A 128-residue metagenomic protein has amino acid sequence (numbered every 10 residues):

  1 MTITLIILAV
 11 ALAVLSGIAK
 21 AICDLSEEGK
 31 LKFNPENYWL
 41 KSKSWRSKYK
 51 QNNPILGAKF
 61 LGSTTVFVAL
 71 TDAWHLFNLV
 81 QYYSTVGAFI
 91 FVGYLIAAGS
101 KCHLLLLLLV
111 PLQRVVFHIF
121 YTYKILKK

Functional and structural regions predicted by a protein language model:
M1-K128: Cationic, hydrophobic amphipathic alpha-helical membrane-interacting segments
